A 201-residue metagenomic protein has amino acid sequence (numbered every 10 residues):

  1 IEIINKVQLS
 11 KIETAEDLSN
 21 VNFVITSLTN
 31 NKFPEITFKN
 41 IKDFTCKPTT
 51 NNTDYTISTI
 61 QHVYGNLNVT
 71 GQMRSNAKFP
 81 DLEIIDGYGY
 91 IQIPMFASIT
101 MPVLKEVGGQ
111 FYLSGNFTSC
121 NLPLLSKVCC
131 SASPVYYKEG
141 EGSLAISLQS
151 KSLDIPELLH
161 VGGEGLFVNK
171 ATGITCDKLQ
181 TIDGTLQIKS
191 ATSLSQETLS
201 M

Functional and structural regions predicted by a protein language model:
I1-T59, Y64-K78, D86-S98, E106-S119 (+3 more regions): Concave beta-strand-loop units of leucine-rich repeat
